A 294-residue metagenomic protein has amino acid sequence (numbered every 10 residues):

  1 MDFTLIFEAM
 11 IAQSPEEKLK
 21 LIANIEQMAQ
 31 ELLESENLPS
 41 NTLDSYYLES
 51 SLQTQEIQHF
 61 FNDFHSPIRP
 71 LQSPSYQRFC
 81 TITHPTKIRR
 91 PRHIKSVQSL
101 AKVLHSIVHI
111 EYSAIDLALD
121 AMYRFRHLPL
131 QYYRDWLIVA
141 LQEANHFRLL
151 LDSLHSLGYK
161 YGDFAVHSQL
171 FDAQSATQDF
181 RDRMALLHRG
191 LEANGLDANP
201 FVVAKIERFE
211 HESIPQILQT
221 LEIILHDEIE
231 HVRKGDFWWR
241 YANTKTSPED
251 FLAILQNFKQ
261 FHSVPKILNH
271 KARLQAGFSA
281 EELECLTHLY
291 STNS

Functional and structural regions predicted by a protein language model:
M1-S294: Non-heme di-metal
